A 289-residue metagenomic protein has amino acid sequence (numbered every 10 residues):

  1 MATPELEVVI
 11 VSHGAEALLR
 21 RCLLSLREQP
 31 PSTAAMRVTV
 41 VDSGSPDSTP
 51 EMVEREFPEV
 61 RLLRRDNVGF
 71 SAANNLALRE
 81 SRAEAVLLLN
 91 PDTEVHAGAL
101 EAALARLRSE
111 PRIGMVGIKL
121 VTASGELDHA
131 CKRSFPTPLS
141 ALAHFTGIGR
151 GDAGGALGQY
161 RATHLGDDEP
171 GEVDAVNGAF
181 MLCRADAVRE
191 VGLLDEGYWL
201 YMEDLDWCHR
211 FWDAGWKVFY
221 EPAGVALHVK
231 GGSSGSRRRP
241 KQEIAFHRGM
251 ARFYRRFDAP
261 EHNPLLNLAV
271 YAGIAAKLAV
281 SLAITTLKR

Functional and structural regions predicted by a protein language model:
L24-A35: Short, acidic, metal-binding catalytic loop of nucleotide-sugar glycosyltransferases
S25, V41-P50: A conserved acidic beta->alpha catalytic loop
R64-S81, A102: Glycine-rich, basic loop-to-helix element that forms the pyrophosphate-binding segment of sugar-nucleotide handling
V86: Short aromatic/hydrophobic "clamp" motif used to bind/position activated sugar donors
E94-A130: Conserved donor NDP-sugar-binding/catalytic core segment of glycosyltransferases
F135-V173: Short, flexible, basic/aromatic active-site loop/helix in glycosyltransferases
L165-V225: A short, conserved alpha-helix in the catalytic core of glycosyltransferases
H209-K288: Active-site-adjacent helix/loop segment of glycosyltransferases that harbors family-specific signature motifs
